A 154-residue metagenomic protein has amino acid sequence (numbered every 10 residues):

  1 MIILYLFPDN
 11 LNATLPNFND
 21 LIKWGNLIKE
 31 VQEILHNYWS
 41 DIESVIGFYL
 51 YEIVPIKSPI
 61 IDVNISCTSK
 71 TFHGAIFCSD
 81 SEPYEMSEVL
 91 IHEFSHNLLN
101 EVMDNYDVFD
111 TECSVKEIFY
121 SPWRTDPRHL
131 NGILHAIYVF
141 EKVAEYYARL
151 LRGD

Functional and structural regions predicted by a protein language model:
M1-I3: N-terminal low-structure segments adjacent to metalloprotease catalytic domains across cellular compartments
Y5-K70, P83: Auxiliary, metal-adjacent structural segments of Zn-dependent hydrolase domains
N12-F18, T71-D80, Y120-R128: Glycine- and acidic
V31-Y38, T68-V102: Long, acidic, intrinsically disordered low-complexity segments
S81-V89, N97-N131: Post-HEXXH active-site segment of zinc metalloproteases
G132-A136: Helix-start/N-cap signature of alpha-helical segments
I137, E141-V143: Elongated alpha-helical scaffolds
A144, A148-D154: Long, well-structured alpha-helical subdomains associated with metal-dependent extracellular/ecto-lumenal hydrolases
